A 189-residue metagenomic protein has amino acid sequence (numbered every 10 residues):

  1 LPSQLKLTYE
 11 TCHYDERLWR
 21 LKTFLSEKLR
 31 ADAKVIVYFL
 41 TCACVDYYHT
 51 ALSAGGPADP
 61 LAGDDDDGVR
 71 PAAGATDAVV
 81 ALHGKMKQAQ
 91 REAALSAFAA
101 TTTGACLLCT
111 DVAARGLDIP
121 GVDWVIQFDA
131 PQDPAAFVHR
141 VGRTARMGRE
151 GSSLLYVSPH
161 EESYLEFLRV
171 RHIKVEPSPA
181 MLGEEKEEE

Functional and structural regions predicted by a protein language model:
S3-L61, D65, V69, S96: Conserved interdomain hinge at the start of the Helicase C-terminal
D15, T41-V45, M86-Q88, V112-R115 (+3 more regions): Conserved nucleotide-binding/hydrolysis micro-motifs of P-loop NTPases
V45-T50, G56-A114: Conserved helicase ATPase core of P-loop NTP-dependent helicases/translocases
R115-A130, S152-L155: A short beta-strand element within the Helicase C-terminal
D133, H139-K186: Conserved segment of the helicase C-terminal RecA-like domain
